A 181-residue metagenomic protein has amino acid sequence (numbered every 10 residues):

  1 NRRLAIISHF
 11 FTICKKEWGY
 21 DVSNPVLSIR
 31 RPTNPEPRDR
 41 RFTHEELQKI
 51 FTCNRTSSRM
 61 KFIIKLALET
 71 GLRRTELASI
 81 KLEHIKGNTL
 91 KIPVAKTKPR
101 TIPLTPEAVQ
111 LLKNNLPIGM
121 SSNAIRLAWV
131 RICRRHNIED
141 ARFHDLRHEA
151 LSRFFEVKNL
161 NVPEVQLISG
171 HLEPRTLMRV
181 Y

Functional and structural regions predicted by a protein language model:
N1, A78, S152, Q166 (+1 more regions): Key DNA-contacting residues within the recognition helix of helix-turn-helix
N1-S28, G71-T75, R131: N-terminal DNA-binding recognition helix of tyrosine site-specific recombinases/integrases
D21-S23, S28-R74, A78, K98 (+1 more regions): Basic, Lys/Arg- and aromatic-enriched nucleic-acid-binding interface segment
R41, P93-K98, E107, S169-Y181: Catalytic-site neighborhood detector that most strongly recognizes the C-terminal catalytic loop/helix of tyrosine
C53, L66-A67, R153-V157, L167-I168 (+1 more regions): Short alpha-helical segment immediately N-terminal to, or the first helix within, an HTH/HTH-like DNA-binding domain
H84-G87, N159-V180: Short, polar N-cap/turn motifs at the start of nucleic acid-interacting alpha helices
T105-E139: Active-site/catalytic core of tyrosine-dependent DNA strand-transfer enzymes
E139-V157, S169-L172: Short basic/aromatic active-site micro-motif
